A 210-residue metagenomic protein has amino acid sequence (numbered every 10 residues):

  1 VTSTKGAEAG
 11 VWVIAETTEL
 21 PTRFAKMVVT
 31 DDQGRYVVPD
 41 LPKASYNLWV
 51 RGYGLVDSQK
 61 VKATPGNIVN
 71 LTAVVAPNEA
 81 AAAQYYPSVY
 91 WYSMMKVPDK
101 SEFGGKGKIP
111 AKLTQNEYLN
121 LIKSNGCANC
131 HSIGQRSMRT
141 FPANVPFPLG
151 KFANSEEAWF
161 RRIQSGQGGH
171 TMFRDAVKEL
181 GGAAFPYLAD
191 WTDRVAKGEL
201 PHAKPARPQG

Functional and structural regions predicted by a protein language model:
S3-E19, K43, Y92-G104: Short, ordered, surface-exposed loop/turn motifs in non-cytosolic proteins
E8, V37-S45, Y53: Short Pro-Gly-centered beta-turn/loop motif in secreted/extracellular proteins
V13, T30-V38, V69-A73: Glycine-centered loop-to-beta-strand initiation motif
T18-R23, S45-K62: A short, solvent-exposed loop/turn motif at the edges and junctions of modular extracellular/periplasmic domains
T18-R35: Short, acidic Ser/Thr/Gly-rich low-complexity loop/linker segments typical of extracellular and cell-surface proteins
T64-Y85: Extracellular beta-sheet/turn segments enriched in Thr/Pro/Gly and aliphatic residues
S124-Q135, L188: The canonical Cys-X-X-Cys-His
Q167-A206: C-terminal capping alpha-helices of c-type cytochrome domains
